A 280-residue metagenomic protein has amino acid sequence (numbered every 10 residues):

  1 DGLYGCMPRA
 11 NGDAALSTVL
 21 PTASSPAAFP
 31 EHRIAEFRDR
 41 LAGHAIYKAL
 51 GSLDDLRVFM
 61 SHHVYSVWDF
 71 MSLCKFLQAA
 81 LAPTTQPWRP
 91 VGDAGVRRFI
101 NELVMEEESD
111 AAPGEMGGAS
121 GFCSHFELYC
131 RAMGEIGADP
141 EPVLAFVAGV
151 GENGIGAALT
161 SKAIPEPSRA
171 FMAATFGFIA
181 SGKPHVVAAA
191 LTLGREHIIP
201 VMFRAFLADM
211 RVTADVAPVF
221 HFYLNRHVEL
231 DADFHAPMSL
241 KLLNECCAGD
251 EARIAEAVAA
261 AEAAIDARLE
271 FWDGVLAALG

Functional and structural regions predicted by a protein language model:
T18-G280: Non-heme di-metal
